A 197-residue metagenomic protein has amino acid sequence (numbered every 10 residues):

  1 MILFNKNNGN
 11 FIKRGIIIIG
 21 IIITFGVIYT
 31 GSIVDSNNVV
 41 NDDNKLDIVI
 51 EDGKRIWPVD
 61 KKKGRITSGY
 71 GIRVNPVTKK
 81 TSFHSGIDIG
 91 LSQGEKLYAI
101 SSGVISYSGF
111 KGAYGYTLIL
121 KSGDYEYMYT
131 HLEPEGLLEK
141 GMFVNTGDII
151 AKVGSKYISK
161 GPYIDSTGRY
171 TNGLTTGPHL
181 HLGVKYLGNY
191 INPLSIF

Functional and structural regions predicted by a protein language model:
M1-I48: N-terminal secretion targeting segments of exported proteins
T30-Y116, G123, T146, K156: Surface-exposed, glycine-biased beta-strand/turn segments
H84, H131, H179-G183: Histidine-centered divalent metal-coordination motifs
S85, Q93-K96, P134, K140 (+1 more regions): Short, conserved secondary-structure segments in the cores of folded domains
E95, Y127, I191: Glycine-centered loop/turn positions within well-structured domains that cap or flank conserved ligand/cofactor-binding
Y116-I119, M142-F197: Conserved, short, structured surface segments that act as functional micro-motifs
K121-E139, Y157, S166-T167: Active-site region of chymotrypsin-like
